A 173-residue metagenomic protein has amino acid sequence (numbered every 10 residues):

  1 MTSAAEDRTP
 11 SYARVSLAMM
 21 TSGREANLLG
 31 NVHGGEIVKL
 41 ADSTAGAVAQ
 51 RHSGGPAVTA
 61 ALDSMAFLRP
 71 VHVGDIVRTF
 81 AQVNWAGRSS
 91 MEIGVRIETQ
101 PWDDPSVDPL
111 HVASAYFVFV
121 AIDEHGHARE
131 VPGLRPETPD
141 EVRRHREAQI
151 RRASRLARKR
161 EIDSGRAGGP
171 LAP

Functional and structural regions predicted by a protein language model:
A4-A5, Y12-L17, H72-I76, N84-P173: HotDog/MaoC-like acyl-thioester-processing domains
R8-R14, V32, S43-M91, L110-A113: Hydrophobic beta-strand-centered segment that forms part of the acyl-chain substrate-binding groove
M19-E25: A short small-residue
E25-L40, L171-P173: A conserved, well-ordered hydrophobic junction motif at loop->secondary-structure transitions
A26-N27, A60, M65, V120 (+1 more regions): Flexible, active-site-adjacent loop/turn segments at secondary-structure boundaries
L40-T44, P136: Residue-level detector of alpha-helical segments with a strong bias toward transmembrane helices and their helix-loop
